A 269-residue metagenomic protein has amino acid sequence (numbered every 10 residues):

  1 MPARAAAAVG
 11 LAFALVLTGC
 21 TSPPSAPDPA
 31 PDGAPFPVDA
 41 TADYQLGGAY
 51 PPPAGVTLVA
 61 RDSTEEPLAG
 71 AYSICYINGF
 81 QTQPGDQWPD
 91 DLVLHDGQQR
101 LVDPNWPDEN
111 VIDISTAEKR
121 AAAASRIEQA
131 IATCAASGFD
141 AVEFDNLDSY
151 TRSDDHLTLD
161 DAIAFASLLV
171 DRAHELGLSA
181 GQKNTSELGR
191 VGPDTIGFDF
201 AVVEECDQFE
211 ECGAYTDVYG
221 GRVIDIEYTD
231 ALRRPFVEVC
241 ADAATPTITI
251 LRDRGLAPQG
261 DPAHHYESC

Functional and structural regions predicted by a protein language model:
M1-L11: N-terminal export and membrane-targeting signals
A12-A14, V170: Short, well-ordered alpha-helical packing segments
V16-G19: C-terminal motif of bacterial Sec signal peptides marking the signal peptidase cleavage site
T21-C269: Glycan-processing catalytic domains of CAZymes
